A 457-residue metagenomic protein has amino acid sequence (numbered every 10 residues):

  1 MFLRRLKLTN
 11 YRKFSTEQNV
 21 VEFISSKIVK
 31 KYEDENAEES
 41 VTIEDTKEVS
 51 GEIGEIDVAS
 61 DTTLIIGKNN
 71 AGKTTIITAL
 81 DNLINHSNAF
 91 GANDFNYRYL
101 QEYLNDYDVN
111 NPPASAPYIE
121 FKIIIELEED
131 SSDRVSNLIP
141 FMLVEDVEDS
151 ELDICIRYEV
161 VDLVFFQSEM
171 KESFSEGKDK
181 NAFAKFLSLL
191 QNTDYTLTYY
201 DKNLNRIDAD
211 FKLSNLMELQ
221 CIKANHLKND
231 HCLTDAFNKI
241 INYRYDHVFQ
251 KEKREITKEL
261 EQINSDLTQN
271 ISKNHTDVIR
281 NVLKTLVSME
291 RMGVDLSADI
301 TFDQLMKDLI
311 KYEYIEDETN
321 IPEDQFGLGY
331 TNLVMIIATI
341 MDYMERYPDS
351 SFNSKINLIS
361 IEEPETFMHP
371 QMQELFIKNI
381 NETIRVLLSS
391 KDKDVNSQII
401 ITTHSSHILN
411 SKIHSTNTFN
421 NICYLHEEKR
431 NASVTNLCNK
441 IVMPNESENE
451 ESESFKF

Functional and structural regions predicted by a protein language model:
M1-N85, Y314, E318-K456: Switch/communication elements of ASCE P-loop NTPase nucleotide-binding domains
R4-R5, T62, L187, T196 (+8 more regions): Bergerat-fold GHKL/Histidine-kinase-like ATPase
R5-K7, E120-I124, D153-R157, K311-E313: Beta-strand secondary-structure signal
S26, R157-V161, T301: Short beta-strand micro-motifs enriched in acidic
V58-I125: Membrane-embedded alpha-helical bundles of multi-pass transporters/translocases, especially carrier/permease families
D94, Y99-A114, I124, E129-T257 (+1 more regions): Glycine-rich phosphate-binding loops of NTPases
N111-P117, V144-E148, R206-S214, L286 (+5 more regions): A general structural signal for short secondary-structure junctions and capping/turn motifs
A224, K228-I361, E382, V386-K391: Extended helical coiled-coil dimerization/tether regions that scaffold and oligomerize large DNA-maintenance assemblies
